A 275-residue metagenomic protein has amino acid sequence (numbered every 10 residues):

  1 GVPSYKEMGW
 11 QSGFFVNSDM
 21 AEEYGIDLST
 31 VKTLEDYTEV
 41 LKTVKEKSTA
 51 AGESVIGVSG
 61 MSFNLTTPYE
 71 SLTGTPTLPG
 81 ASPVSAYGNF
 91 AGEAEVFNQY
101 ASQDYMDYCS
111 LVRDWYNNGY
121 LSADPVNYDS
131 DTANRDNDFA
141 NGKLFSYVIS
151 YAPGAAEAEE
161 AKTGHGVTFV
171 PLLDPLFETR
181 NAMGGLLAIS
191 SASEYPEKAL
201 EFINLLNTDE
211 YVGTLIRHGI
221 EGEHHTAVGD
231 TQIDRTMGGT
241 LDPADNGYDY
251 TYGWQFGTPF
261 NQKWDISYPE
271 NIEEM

Functional and structural regions predicted by a protein language model:
G1-M275: Extracytoplasmic/secretory soluble proteins
